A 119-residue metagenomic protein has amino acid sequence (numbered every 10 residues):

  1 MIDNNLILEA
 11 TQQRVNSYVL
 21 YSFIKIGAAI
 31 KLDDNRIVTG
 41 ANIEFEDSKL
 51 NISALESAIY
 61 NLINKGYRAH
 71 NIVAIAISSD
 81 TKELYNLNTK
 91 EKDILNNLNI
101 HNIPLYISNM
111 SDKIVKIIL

Functional and structural regions predicted by a protein language model:
M1-L20, K65-L119: C-terminal binding/interaction regions
N4, S22-I24, I52: Alpha-helix initiation and capping sites
A10, A54-N61: Stable alpha-helical structural segments in soluble proteins, enriched in small hydrophobic residues
K25-L32: Short beta-strand scaffold segments in enzyme catalytic cores
R36-I37: Hydrophobic "anchor" residues
E44-S57: A short, polar/charged loop-to-alpha-helix boundary motif
